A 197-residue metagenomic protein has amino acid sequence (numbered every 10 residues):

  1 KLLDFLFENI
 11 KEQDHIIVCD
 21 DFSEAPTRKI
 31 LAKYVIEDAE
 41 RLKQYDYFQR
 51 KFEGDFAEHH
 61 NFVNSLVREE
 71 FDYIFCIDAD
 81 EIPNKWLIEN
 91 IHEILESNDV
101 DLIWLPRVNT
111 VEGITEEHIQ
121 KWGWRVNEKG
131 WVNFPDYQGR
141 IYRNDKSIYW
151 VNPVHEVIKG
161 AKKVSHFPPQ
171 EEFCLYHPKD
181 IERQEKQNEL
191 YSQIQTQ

Functional and structural regions predicted by a protein language model:
K1-I10: Short, well-formed alpha-helical segments that are part of the catalytic scaffolds of diverse glycosyltransferases
L3-D4, K29-A32, L87-E89, E116-E117: Short amphipathic alpha-helical segments
F5, I16-V35, F52, D78-A79: A conserved acidic beta->alpha catalytic loop
I10, V35, V67-R68, L95: A generic alpha-to-beta junction signature in SAM-dependent methyltransferases
D14-I17, Y45, D101-I103: Hydrophobic beta-strand segments of well-ordered beta-sheets in folded domains
A32-E58, F62-L66: Conserved donor nucleotide-binding strand/loop of the catalytic core
F56-N64, F71-F75, I82-Q197: Catalytic-site signature of metal-activated, phosphate-bearing donor transferases, centered on the GT-A/GT-A-like
